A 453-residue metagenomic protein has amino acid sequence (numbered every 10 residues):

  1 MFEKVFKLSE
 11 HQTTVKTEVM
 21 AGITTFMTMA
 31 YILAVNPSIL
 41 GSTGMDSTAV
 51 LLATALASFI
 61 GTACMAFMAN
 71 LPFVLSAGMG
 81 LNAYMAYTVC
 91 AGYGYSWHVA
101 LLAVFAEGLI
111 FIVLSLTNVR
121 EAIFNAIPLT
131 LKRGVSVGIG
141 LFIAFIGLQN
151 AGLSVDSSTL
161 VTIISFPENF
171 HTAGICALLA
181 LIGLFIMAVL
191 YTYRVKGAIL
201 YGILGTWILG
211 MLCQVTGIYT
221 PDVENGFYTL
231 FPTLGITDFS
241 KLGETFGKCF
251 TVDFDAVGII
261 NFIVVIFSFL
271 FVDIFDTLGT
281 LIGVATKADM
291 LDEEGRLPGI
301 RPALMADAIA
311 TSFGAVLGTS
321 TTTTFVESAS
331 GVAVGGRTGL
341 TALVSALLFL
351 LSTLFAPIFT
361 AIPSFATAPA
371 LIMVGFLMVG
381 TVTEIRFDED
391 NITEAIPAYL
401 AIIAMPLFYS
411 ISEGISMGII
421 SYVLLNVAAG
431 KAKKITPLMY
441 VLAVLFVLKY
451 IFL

Functional and structural regions predicted by a protein language model:
M1-A49, I164-E168, I203-R301, F446-L448: Helix-loop-helix hairpins and the membrane-proximal interhelical loops of multi-pass alpha-helical transport proteins
F2-N36, A57, G78-Y87, A91-I139 (+1 more regions): Helix-loop-helix junctions within the multi-pass membrane cores of secondary transporters/permeases
V19, I39, I123, G197 (+3 more regions): Residue-level signature of catalytic and energy-coupling elements of molecular machines, predominantly ATP/GTP-dependent
G44-A63: Loop-to-helix transition at the N-terminal end of transmembrane alpha-helices
G61-V74, A188-Y191, S268-D276, D307-L317 (+3 more regions): Transmembrane alpha-helix interface/packing and boundary motifs in multi-pass membrane proteins, characterized by
Y93-I208, T216, L343-L453: Membrane-embedded alpha-helical modules
